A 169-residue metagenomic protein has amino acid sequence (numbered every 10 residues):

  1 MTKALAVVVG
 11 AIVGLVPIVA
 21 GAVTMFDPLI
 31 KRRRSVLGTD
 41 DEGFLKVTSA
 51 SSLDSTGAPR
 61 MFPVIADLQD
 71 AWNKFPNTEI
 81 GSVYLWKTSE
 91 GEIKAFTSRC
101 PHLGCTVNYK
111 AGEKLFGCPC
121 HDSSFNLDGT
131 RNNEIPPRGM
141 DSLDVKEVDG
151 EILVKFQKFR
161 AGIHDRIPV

Functional and structural regions predicted by a protein language model:
M1-V23: N-terminal export signals
K3, A20-R99, C105-K110, D141-V169: N-terminal pre-ligand scaffold of iron-sulfur
E92, T97-G104, F116-L127, N133 (+1 more regions): Soluble extracytoplasmic domains of inner/organellar membrane proteins
N108-A111, L127-G129: Short Cys/His-rich "knuckle" micro-motifs
D128-G139, V148-D149: Exported/periplasmic cell-wall-interacting domains
